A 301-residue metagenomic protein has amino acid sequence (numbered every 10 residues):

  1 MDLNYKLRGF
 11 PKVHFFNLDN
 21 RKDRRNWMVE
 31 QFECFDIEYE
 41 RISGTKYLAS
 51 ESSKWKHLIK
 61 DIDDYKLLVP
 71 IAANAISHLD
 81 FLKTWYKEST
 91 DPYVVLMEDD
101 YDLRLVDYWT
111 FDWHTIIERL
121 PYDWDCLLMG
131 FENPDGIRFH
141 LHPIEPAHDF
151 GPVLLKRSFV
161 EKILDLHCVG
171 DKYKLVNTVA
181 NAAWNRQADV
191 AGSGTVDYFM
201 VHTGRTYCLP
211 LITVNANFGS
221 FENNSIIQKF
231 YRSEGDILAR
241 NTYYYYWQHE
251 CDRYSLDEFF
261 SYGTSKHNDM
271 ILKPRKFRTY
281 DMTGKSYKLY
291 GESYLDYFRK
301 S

Functional and structural regions predicted by a protein language model:
M1-M97, Y101-S301: An acidic/histidine-cluster motif and surrounding catalytic segment that typifies divalent-metal-assisted enzyme active
